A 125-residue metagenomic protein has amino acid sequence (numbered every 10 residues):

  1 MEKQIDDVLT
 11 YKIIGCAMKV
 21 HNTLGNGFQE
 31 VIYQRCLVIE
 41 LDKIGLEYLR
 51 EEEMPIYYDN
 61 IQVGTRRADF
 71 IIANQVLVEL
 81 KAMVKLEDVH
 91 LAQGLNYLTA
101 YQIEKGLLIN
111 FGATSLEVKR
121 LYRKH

Functional and structural regions predicted by a protein language model:
M1-G45, L116, Y122-H125: Solvent-exposed, charged helical/coil patches that constitute nucleic-acid or partner-interaction surfaces
G25, A68-L86, Y97: Conserved catalytic cores of phosphodiester-cleaving nucleases, focusing on short active-site segments
F28, D42-K43, Q62, L91-G94 (+1 more regions): Nucleic-acid endonuclease domains
I44-N60: A short acidic/basic microdomain associated with nuclease active sites
L46, I61, Q75-V76, T114: Well-ordered beta-strand scaffold positions
L49, D69-I71, N110: Well-ordered beta-strand positions
K81-H125: Nucleic-acid nuclease catalytic cores
